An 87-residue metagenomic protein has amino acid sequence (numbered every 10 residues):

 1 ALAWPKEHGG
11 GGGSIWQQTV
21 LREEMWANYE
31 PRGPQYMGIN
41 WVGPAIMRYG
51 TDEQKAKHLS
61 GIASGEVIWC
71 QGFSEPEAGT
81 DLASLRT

Functional and structural regions predicted by a protein language model:
L2: Calmodulin-binding regulatory segments centered on IQ motifs and their flanking, Ser/Pro-rich intrinsically disordered
E7, G11-G12, R32-N40: Active-site nucleophile and cofactor-binding loops and adjacent substrate-binding regions of central metabolic enzymes
G10-G11, E30, E53-T87: Glycine-rich, Trp-frequent "lid" loop and neighboring beta-strands that shape and gate the flavin cofactor pocket
G11-W26: Glycine-rich loop at the start of a catalytic domain that most often binds anionic cofactors/ligands
R22, G43-I46, L59: Conserved protein kinase catalytic domain
P34-E53, G79: N-terminal glycine-rich flavin-associated loop
